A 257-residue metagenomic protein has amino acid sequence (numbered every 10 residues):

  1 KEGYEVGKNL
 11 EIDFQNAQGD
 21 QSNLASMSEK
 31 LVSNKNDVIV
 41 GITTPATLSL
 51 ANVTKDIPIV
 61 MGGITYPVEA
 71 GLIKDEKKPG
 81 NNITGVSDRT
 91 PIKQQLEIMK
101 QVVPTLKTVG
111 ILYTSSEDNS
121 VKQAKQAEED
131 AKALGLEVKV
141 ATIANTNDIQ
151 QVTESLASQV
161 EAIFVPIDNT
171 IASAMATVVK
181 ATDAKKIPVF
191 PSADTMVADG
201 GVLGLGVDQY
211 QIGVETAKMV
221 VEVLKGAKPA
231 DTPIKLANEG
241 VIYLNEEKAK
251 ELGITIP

Functional and structural regions predicted by a protein language model:
K1-P257: Short hydrophobic alpha-helices and adjacent helix-cap/hinge residues
